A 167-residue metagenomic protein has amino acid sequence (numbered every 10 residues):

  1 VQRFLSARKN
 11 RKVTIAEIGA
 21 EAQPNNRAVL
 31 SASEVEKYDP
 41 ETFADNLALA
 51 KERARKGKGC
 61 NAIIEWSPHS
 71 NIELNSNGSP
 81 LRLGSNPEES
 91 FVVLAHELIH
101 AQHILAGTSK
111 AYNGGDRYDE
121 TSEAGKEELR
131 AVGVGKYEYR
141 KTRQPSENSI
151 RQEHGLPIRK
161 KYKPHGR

Functional and structural regions predicted by a protein language model:
V1, E21-N25, N71-N77, Y137-R143: Short, surface-exposed beta-strand/loop "edge" segments at domain boundaries and coil↔beta transitions
V1-V35: Zn2+-dependent metallopeptidase catalytic core
R8, K12, Q102, Y139-T142: Short, flexible helical or helix-coil boundary motifs
K12-A16, V29, I63-E65, S149 (+1 more regions): Ser/Thr- (and often Asn-) enriched beta-sheet segments in non-cytosolic proteins
N25-F91, A101-I104: Active-site scaffold of zinc-dependent metalloenzymes
L94: An amphipathic, basic-hydrophobic helix/alpha-beta surface used to engage anionic, phosphate-rich ligands or surfaces
L105-R167: Active-site or metal-binding loop neighborhoods of secreted/extracellular toxin and effector enzymes
